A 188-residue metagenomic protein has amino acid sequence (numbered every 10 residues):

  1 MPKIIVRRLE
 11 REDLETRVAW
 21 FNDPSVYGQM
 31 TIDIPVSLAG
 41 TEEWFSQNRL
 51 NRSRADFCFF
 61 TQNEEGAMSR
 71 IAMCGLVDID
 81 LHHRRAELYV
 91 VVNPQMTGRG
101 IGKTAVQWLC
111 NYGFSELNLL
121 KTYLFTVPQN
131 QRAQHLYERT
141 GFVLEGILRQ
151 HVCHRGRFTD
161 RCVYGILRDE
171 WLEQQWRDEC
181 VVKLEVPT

Functional and structural regions predicted by a protein language model:
M1-E43, E170-T188: A short, well-structured alpha-helix characteristic of acyl/acetyltransferase catalytic modules
D13, G100, N130, G156: Conserved G/P- and acidic residue-centered "switch" motifs that form tight phosphate/ATP-binding loops in soluble
I34-T97, L167-D169, V181-E185: Acetyl-CoA-dependent GNAT
N93, L124-Q134, H151-R155: Conserved beta-strand-loop-alpha-helix junction that forms the acyl-donor binding cleft
G98-Y112, Q131-R139: Conserved acetyl-CoA-binding loop-helix of GNAT-fold acetyltransferases
S115-F125: Conserved GNAT acetyl-CoA-binding A-motif
Y137, F142, Y164: Conserved active-site tyrosine of GNAT-family acetyltransferases
